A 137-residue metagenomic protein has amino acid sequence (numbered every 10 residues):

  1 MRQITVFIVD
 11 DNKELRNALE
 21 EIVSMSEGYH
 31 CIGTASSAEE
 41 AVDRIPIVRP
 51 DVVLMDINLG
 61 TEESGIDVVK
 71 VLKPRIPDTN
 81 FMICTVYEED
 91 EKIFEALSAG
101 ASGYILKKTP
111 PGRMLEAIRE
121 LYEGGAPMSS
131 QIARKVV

Functional and structural regions predicted by a protein language model:
R2-L15, L19-V23: Conserved acidic segment of CheY-like receiver
D11, C84-E88, K107-T109: Conserved active-site segment of CheY-like receiver
T34-V52: Acidic, metal-coordinating helix/loop segments flanking the phosphotransfer/catalytic sites of two-component signaling
D43, I66-D78: Short amphipathic alpha-helix used as the core "switch/output" element in two-component signaling
D51, N58-G60: The short loop immediately C-terminal to the conserved phospho-acceptor aspartate in CheY-like receiver
D56-N58, T85: Active-site residues of response regulator receiver
K92-S98, K108-V137: Short, flexible helix-to-coil linker/hinge segments that flank and couple to helix-turn-helix
